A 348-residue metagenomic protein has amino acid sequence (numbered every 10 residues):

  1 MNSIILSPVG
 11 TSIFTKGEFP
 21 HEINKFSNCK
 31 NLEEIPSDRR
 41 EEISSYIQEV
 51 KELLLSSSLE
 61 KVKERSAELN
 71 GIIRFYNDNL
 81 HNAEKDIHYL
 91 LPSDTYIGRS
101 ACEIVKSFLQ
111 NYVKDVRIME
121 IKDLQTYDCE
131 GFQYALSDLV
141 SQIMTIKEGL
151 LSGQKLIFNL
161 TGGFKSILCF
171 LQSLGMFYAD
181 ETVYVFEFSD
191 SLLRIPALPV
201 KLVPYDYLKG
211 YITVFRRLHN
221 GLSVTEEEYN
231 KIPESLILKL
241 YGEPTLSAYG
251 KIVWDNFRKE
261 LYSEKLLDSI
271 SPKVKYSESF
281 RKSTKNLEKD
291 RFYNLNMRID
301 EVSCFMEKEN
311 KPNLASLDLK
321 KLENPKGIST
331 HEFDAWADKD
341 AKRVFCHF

Functional and structural regions predicted by a protein language model:
M1-K155, C169-F348: Long, low-complexity, Lys/Arg-enriched
F158: Conformationally flexible catalytic loops at phosphate/diphosphate-handling active centers
K165: Polyanion-engaging groove/track-forming segments
